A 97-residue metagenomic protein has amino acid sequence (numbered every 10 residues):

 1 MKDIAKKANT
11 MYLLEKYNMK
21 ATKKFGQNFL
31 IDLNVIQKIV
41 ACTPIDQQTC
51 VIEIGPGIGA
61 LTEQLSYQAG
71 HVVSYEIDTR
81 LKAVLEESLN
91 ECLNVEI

Functional and structural regions predicted by a protein language model:
M1-I97: Catalytic cores of RNA-modifying enzymes
